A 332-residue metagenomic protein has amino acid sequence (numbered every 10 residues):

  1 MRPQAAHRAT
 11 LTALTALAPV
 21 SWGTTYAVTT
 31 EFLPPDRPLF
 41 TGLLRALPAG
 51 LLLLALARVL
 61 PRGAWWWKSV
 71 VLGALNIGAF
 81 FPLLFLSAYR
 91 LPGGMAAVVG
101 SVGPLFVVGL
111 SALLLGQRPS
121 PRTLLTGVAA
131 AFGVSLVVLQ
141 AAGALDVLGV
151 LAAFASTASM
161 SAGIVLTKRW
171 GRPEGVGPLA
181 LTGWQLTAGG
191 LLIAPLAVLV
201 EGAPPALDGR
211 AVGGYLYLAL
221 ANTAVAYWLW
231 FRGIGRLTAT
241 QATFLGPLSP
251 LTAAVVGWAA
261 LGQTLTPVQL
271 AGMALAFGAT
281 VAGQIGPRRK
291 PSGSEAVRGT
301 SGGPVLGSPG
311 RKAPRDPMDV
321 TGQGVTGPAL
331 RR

Functional and structural regions predicted by a protein language model:
M1-L43, F132, A142-R169, L191-L192 (+2 more regions): Glycine-/small-residue-enriched transmembrane alpha-helix faces in small-molecule transporters and effluxers
H7-L11, P34-L39, L43, R62-W67 (+3 more regions): Juxtamembrane helix-entry segments on the extracytoplasmic side of multipass membrane proteins
S21-T29, L54-G100, V108-L110, L136 (+1 more regions): Specific transmembrane alpha-helical segments of multi-pass solute transporters/efflux pumps, especially DMT/EamA
F32, T41, R45, S87 (+6 more regions): Hydrophobic/aromatic residues within transmembrane alpha-helices of multi-pass small-molecule transporters
F40-L51, N76, F81-R118, R122-G127 (+2 more regions): Specific alpha-helical transmembrane segments that line the substrate/conduction pathway and gating interfaces
G42-L44, A96-P104, L166-G190, L220-A259: Helix-helix packing/entry segments at the starts of transmembrane helices
L53, L110, P119-L139, T157-M160 (+5 more regions): Hydrophobic transmembrane alpha-helices of multi-pass small-molecule transport proteins
W65-A74, P119-A130, G149-A153, G175-Q185 (+1 more regions): Cytoplasmic-side transmembrane-helix entry/capping segments in multi-pass membrane proteins
